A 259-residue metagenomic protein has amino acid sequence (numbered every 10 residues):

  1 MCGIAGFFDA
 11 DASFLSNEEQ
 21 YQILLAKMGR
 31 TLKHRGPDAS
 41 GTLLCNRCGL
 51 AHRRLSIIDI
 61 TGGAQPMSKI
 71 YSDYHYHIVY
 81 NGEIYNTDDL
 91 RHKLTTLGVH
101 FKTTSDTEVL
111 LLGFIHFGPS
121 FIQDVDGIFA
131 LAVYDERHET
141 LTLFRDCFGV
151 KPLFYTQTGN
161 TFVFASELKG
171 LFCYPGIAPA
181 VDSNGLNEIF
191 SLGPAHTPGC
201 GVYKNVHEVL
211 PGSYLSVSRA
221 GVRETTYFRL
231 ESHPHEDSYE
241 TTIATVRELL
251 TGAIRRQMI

Functional and structural regions predicted by a protein language model:
M1-I259: Cysteine-centered catalytic environments shared across enzyme families
